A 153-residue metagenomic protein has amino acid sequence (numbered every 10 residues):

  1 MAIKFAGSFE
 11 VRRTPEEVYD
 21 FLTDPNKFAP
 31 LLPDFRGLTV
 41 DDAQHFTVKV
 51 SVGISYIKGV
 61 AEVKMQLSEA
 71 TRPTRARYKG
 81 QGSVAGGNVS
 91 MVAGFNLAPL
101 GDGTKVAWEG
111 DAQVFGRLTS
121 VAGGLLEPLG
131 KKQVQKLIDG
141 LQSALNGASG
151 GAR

Functional and structural regions predicted by a protein language model:
M1-I3, D42-Q44, G59, V89 (+2 more regions): Residue-level preference for beta-strand/loop junctions
M1-T47, R153: Hydrophobic ligand-binding cavity/cleft-lining segments
A6, V60-K64, N88-A93: Short, surface-exposed coil-to-beta transition loops
S8-R12, T39, Q66, N96 (+1 more regions): Generic structural detector for well-ordered beta-strands
T39-Q81: Glycine-rich portal/gate segments that line the openings of hydrophobic small-molecule binding cavities
G80-K131: Beta-strand/loop substructures that line and gate deep hydrophobic ligand-binding cavities in soluble
F115-R153: A conserved amphipathic terminal alpha-helix motif
